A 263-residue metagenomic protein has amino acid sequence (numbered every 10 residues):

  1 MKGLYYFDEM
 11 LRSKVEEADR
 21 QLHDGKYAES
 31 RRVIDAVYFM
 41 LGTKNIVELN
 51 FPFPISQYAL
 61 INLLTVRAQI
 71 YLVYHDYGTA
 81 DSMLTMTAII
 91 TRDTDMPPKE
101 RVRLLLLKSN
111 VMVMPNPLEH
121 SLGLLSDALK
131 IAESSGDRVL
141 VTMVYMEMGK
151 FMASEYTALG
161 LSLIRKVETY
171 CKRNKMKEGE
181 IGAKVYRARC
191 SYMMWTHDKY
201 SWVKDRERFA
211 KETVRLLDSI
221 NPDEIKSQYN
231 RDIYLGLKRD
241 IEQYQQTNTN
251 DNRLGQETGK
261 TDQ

Functional and structural regions predicted by a protein language model:
M1-A28, R32: N-terminal leader/linker segments that initiate helical-solenoid repeat arrays
K2-L4, L41-Q57, I90-R101, A132-R138 (+2 more regions): Flexible helix-coil transition and linker loops at the boundaries of alpha-helical arrays
K14-K26, A59-H75, E100-N116, M143-Y156 (+2 more regions): Tandem amphipathic alpha-helical repeat scaffolds
Y27, Y77, L118, R138 (+3 more regions): TPR-repeat structural position
S30, A36-V37, A80, M86-T87 (+7 more regions): Tetratricopeptide repeat
P52, H197-F209: Short coil/linker segments at helix-helix boundaries
L72-D127: A generic tandem-repeat structural signature
P222-Q263: Terminal, low-structured helical/coil segments at or just beyond the last alpha-helical repeat
